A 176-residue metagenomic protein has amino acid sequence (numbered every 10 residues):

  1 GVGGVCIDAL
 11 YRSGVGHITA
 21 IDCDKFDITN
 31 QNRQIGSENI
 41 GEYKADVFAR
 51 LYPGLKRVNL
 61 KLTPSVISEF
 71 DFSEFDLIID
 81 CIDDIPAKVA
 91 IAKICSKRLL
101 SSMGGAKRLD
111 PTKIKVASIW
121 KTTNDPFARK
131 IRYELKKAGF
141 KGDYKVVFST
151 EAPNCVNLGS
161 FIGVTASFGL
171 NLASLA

Functional and structural regions predicted by a protein language model:
G1-A176: Adenine nucleotide-associated cytosolic modules
